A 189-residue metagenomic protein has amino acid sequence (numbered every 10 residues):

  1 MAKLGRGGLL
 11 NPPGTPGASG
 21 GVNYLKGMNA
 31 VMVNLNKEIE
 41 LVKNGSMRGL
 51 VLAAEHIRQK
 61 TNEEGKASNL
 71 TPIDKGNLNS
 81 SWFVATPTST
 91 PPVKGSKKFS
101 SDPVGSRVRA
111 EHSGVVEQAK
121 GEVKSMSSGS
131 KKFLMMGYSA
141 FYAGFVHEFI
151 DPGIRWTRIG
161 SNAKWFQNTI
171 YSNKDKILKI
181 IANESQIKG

Functional and structural regions predicted by a protein language model:
M1-G189: Short, Lys/Arg-rich flexible segments
